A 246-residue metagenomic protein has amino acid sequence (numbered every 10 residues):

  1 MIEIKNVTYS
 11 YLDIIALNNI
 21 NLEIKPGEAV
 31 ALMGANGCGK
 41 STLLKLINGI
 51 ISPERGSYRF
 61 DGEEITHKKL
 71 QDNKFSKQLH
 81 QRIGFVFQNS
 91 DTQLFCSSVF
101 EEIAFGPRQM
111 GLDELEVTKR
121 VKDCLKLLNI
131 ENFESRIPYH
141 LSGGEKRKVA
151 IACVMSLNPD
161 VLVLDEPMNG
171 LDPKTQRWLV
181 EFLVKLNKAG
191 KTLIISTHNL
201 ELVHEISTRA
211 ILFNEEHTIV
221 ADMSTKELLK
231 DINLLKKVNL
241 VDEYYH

Functional and structural regions predicted by a protein language model:
M33-A35: The feature captures the beta-strand-to-loop junction immediately N-terminal to the Walker
N48: Helix-to-loop junction immediately C-terminal to a conserved catalytic motif
L115-F133: Conserved ABC ATPase "signature" region
I137-L141, E145: Conserved ABC ATPase signature
L162-D165: Catalytic Walker B motif of ABC-type/P-loop ATPase nucleotide-binding domains
T197-H198: H-loop/switch region of ABC-family ATPase nucleotide-binding domains
H217-N239: Conserved beta-strand-loop-alpha-helix hinge in the C-terminal portion of ABC ATPase nucleotide-binding domains
